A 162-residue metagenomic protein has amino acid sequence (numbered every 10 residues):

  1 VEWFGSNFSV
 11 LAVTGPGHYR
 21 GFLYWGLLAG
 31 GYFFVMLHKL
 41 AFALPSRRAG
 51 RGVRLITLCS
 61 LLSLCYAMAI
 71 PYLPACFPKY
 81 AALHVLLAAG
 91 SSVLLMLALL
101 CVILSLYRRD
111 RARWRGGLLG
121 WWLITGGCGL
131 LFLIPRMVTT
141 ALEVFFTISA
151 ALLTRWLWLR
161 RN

Functional and structural regions predicted by a protein language model:
E2-G17: Perimembrane loop-to-helix junctions flanking transmembrane segments
V13-G31: Interfacial helix-start motif at the membrane-water boundary
L27-G30, R54-L61, S92, L119-W122 (+1 more regions): Residues within membrane-spanning alpha-helices of integral membrane proteins, especially the hydrophobic core/packing
F34-V35, C65, L100, R155: Hydrophobic residues within the alpha-helical transmembrane core of Major Facilitator Superfamily
H38-C65: Cytoplasmic juxtamembrane regions at transmembrane-helix boundaries
F42-A43, A69-F77, G127-V138: Juxtamembrane "helix-exit" motif on the non-cytosolic side of transmembrane helices
S60-W114: Membrane-proximal helix-loop-helix units in multi-pass membrane proteins
L104-N162: Terminal transmembrane helical module of multi-pass membrane proteins
